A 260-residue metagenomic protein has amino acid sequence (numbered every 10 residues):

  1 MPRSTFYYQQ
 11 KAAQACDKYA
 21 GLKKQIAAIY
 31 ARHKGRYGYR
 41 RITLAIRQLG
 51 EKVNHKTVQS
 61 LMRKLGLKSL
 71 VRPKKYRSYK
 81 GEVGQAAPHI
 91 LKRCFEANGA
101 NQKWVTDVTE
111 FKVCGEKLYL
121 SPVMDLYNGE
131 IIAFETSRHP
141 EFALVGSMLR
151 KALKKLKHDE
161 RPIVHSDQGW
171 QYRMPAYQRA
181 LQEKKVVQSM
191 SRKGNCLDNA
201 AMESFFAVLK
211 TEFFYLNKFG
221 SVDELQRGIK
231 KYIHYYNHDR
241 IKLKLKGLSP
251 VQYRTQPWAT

Functional and structural regions predicted by a protein language model:
R3-G99, N195, S249-P257: Basic, flexible linker segments flanking DNA-binding modules in nucleic acid-interacting mobile-element proteins
F6, I26, I42, V58 (+13 more regions): Mobile genetic element proteins and their domesticated derivatives, centered on retroelements and DNA transposons
A15, E51, F95-E96, V113-C114 (+3 more regions): Conserved, non-catalytic sequence blocks in retroelement Pol enzymes and Pol-derived host proteins
K80-E82, S166-Q168, M174-P175, M190-K210 (+2 more regions): RNase H-like two-metal-ion nuclease catalytic core shared by retroviral integrases and related mobile-element nucleases
A97-I132, R138-F142: An active-site-proximal beta-strand-loop segment
E135-K157: Active-site beta-loop-alpha junctions of metal-dependent nucleic acid enzymes, especially the RNase H-like/DDE
Q182-V186, V208-T260: C-terminal domain-tail junction helix/linker
